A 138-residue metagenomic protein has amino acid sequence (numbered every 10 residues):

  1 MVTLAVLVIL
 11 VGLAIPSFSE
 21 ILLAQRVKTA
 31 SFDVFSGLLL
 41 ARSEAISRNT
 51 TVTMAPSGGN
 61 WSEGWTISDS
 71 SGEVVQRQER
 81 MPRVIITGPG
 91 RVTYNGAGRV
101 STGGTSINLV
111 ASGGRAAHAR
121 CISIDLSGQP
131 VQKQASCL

Functional and structural regions predicted by a protein language model:
M1-V6: N-terminal signal-anchor/signal peptide hydrophobic helix marking the start of the first transmembrane segment
I9-S47, T51-L138: N-terminal helix-rich module
